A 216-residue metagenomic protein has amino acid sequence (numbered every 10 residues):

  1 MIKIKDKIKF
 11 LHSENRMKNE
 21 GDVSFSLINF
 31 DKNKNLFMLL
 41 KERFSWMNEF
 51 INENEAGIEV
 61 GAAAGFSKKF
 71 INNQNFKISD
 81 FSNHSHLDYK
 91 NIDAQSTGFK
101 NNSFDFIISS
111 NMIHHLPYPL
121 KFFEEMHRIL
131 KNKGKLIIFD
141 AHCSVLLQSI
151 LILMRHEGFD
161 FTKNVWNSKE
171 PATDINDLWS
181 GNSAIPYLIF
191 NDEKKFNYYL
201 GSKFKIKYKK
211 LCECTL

Functional and structural regions predicted by a protein language model:
M1-N29, L39-K41: N-terminal, positively charged/glycine-rich alpha-helical extensions of SAM-dependent methyltransferases
K34-E55: Conserved alpha-helix/loop element of class I SAM-dependent methyltransferases that forms part of the SAM/SAH-binding
A56-T97, K121: Class I SAM-dependent methyltransferase SAM/SAH-binding core
Q95-I107: A short acidic, Gly/Pro-enriched loop at the edge of an enzyme's catalytic core that lines a small-molecule cofactor
F106-Y118: A short SAM/SAH-binding and catalytic strip from SAM-dependent methyltransferases
L120-K135: A short glycine-rich, Lys/Arg-flanked "PGG" loop and its adjoining helix->strand segment in the class I
I137-T173: Conserved class I S-adenosyl-L-methionine
A184-K209: Short alpha-helix
